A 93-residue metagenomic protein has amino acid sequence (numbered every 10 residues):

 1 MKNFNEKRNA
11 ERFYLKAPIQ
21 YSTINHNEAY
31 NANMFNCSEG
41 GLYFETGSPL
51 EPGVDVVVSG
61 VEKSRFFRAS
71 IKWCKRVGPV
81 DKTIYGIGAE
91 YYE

Functional and structural regions predicted by a protein language model:
M1-E93: Structured alpha-helical
